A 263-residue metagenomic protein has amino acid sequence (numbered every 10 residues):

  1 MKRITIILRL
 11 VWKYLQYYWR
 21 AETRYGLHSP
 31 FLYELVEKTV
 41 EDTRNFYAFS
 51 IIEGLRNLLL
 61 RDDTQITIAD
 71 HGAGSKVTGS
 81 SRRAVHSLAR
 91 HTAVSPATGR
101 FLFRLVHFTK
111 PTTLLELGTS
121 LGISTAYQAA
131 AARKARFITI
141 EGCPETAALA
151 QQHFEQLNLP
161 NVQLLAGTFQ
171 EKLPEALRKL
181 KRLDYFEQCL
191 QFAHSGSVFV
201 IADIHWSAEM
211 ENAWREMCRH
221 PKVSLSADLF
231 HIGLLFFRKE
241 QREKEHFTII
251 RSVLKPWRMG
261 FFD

Functional and structural regions predicted by a protein language model:
M1-S195, H205-D263: A short alpha-helical cap/connector motif
